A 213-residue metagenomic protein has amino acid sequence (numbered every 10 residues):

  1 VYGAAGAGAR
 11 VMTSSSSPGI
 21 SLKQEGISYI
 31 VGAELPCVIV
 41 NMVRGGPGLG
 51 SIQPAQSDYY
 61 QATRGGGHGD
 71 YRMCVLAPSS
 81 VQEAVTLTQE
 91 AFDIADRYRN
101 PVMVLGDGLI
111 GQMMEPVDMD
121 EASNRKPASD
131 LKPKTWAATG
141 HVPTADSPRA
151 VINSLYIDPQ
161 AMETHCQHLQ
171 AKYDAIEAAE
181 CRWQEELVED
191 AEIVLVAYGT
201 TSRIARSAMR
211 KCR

Functional and structural regions predicted by a protein language model:
V1-R64, C74-D96: Thiamine diphosphate
S14, V40, L105-D107, V196-Y198: Generic beta-strand/beta-sheet core signal
K23, M113-E115, I204-R206: Short helix/loop capping segments that flank catalytic or ligand/cofactor-binding pockets
S28-V31, Q89-I94, M119-A122, S207-R213: Short, solvent-exposed amphipathic alpha-helical segments in soluble enzyme and RNA/protein-processing domains
R44-G46, G106-M113, G199-T201: Glycine-rich beta-alpha junction loops
S51-A55, H165-C181, V196-I204: A general structural motif
R99-E185: Conformationally flexible catalytic loops at phosphate/diphosphate-handling active centers
R182-W183, V188-R213: Redox- and metal-dependent alpha/beta enzyme cores, enriched for Fe-S-associated oxidoreductases and cofactor-handling
